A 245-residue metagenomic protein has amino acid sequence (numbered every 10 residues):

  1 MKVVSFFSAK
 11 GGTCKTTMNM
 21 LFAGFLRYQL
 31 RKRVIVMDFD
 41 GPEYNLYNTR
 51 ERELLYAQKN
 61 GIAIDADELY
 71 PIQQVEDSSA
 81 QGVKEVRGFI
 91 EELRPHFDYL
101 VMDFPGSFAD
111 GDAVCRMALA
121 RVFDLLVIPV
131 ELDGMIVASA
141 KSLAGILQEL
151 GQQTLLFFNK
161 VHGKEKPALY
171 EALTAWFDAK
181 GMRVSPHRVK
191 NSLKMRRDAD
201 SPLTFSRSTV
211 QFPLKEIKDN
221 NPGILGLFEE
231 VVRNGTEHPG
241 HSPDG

Functional and structural regions predicted by a protein language model:
M1-F7: Extreme N-terminal, non-catalytic leader segments that precede Walker-type/kinase nucleotide-binding cores
F7-T13, M20-D110, M117, D200: P-loop/Walker-type NTP enzyme "switch/lid" segment
M37, M102-D103, L126-E131, L156-K160: Conserved beta-strand segments of the P-loop GTPase G domain that flank and frequently precede/overlap
D112-G134: Inter-motif core of Ras-like GTPase G domains
V137-L156: Conserved C-terminal guanine-recognition region of P-loop GTPase G domains, centered on the G4
H162-P213: Beta-strand-loop-alpha "switch" segments that mediate conformational coupling across diverse proteins
F205-G245: NTP-binding/hydrolysis catalytic cores, primarily Walker-type P-loop NTPases
